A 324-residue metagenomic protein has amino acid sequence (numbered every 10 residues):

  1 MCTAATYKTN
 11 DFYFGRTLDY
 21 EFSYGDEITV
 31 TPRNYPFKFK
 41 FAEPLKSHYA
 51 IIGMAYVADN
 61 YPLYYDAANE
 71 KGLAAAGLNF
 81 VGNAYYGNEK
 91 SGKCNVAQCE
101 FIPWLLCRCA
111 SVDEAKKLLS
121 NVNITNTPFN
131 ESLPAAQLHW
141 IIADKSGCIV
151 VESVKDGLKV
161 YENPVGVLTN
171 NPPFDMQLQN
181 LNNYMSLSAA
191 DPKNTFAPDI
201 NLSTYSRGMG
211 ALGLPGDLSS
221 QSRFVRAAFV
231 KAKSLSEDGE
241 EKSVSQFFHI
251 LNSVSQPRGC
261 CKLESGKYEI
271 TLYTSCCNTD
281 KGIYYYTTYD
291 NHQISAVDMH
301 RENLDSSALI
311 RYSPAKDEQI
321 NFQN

Functional and structural regions predicted by a protein language model:
M1-K93, N121, N126, S313-A315 (+1 more regions): A contiguous strand-loop segment
M1-Y13, T127-P128, A135-A136, K145-G147 (+1 more regions): C-terminus-biased signal that marks the final domain/tail of proteins
G15, A76-G77, E152, Y285-T287: Beta-strand residues in well-ordered beta-sheet regions across diverse protein folds
Y20-F22, V81-N83, D156-K159, D290-I294: Short, surface-exposed beta-strand-loop junctions and turns on beta-sheet-rich folds
S23-V30, Y85-K90, V160-V165, N171-P172 (+1 more regions): A short, polar/proline- and glycine-enriched secondary-structure boundary/capping micro-motif
G92-P128, E240-H249: Proteins synthesized as precursors that undergo proteolytic processing into mature forms
V112, K116-E152: Aromatic- and glycine-enriched pocket-lining scaffold segments that form the walls of small-molecule binding clefts
